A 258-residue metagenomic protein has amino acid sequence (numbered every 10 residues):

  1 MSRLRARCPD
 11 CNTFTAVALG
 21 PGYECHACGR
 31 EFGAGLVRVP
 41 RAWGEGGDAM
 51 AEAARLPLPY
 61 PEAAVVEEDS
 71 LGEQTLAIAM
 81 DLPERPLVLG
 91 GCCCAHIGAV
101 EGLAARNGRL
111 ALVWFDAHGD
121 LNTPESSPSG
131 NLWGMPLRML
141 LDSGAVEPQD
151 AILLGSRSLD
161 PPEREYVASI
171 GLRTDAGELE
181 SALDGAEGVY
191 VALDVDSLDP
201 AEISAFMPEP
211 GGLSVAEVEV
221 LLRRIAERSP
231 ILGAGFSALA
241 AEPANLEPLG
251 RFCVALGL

Functional and structural regions predicted by a protein language model:
S2-L4, C8, P148-D150, L154-G155: Short N-terminal secondary-structure initiator segments
S2-V88, C94-N107, R164-L258: Catalytic cores of soluble, metal-dependent hydrolases
V39, F115-A117, D142, S156 (+1 more regions): Cofactor-binding loop segments of dinucleotide-utilizing enzymes, especially the Rossmann-like FAD- and NAD(P)+-binding
P86-D150, S229-L232: Active-site histidine-anchored catalytic micro-motif
F115-A117, L154, V191-V195: Active-site flanking residues adjacent to catalytic metal/cofactor-binding acidic residues
G119-L121, S158-P161, S197-L198: Short, catalytically relevant binding-site loops at active-site mouths
P128, L154, S158, E209: A short glycine-/small-residue-rich loop at the edge of a beta-strand within enzyme catalytic domains
S143, D150-D175: Hydrophobic, aromatic-enriched interface-forming segments
